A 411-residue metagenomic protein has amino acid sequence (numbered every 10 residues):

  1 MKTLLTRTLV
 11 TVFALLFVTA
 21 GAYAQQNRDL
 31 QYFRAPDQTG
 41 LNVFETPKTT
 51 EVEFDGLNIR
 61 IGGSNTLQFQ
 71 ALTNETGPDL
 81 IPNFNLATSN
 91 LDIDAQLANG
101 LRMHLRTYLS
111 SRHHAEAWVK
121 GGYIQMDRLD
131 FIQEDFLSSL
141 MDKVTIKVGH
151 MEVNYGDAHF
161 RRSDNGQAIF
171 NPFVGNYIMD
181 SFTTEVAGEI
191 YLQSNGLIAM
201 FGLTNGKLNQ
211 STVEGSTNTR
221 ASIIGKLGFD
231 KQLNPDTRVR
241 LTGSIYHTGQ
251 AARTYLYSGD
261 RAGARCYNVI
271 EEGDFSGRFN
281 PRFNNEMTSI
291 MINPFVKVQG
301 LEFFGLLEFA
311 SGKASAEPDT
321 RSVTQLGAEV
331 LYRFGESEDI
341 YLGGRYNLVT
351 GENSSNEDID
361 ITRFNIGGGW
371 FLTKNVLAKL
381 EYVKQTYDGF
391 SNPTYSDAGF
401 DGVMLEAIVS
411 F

Functional and structural regions predicted by a protein language model:
T6-L9, F13, F17, G21-T66 (+1 more regions): N-terminal periplasmic/intermembrane-space "pro-region" immediately following the signal or transit peptide
E45, D236-E352: Detector for outer-membrane/organellar transmembrane beta-barrel domains, recognizing the amphipathic beta-strand
T50-T73, L80-N209, T217-P235, R240 (+5 more regions): Outer membrane beta-barrel
L72-T76, H114-E116, D135, Y155-F160 (+5 more regions): Outer-membrane beta-barrel proteins
P78-N83, R112-W118, I178-D180, E214-R220 (+4 more regions): Replace "Gram-negative outer membrane beta-barrel proteins" with "bacterial and organellar outer membrane beta-barrel
N154-N205, A252-G305, F364-T394: Extended low-complexity acidic/polar segments
L227, D397-F411: Outer-membrane beta-barrel "beta-signal"
L331-D388: C-terminal hydrophobic structural anchor segments that stabilize assembly/packing rather than catalytic chemistry
